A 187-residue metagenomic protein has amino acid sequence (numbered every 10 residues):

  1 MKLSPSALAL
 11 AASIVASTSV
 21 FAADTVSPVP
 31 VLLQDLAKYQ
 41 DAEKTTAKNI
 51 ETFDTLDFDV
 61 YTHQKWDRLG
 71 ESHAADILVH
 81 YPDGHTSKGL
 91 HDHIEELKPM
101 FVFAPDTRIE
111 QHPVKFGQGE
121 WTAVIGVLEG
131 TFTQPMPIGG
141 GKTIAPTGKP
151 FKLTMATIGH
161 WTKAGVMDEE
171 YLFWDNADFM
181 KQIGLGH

Functional and structural regions predicted by a protein language model:
M1-L8: Bacterial N-terminal signal peptides that target proteins for export
S6, T18-A22: Intrinsically disordered and other compositionally biased segments
A9-S17: Bacterial N-terminal signal peptides
F21-H187: C-terminal and inter-domain tail/linker signature
